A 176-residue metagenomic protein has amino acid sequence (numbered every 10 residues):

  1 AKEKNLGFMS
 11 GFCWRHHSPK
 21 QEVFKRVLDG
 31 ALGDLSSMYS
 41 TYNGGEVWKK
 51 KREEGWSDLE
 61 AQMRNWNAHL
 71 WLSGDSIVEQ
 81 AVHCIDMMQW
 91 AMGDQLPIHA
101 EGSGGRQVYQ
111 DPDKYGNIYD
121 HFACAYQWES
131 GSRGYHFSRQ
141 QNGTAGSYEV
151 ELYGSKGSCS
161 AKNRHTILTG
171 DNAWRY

Functional and structural regions predicted by a protein language model:
E3-S10, W14-G116, F122, Y126 (+3 more regions): Predominantly a Rossmann-like dinucleotide-binding segment in NAD(P)-dependent oxidoreductases
K114, Y119, W128-Y176: NAD(P)-dinucleotide binding in Rossmann-like oxidoreductases
